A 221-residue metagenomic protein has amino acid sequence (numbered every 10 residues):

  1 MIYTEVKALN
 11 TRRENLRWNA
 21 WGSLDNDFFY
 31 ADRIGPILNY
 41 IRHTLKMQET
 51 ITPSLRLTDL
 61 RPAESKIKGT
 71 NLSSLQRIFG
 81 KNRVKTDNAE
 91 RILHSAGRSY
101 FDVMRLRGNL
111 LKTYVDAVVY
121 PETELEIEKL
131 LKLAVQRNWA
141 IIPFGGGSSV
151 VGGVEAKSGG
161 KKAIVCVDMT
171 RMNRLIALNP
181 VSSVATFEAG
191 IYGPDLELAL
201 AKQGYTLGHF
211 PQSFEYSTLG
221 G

Functional and structural regions predicted by a protein language model:
M1-G220: Noncatalytic alpha-helical scaffold of FAD-dependent oxidoreductases
